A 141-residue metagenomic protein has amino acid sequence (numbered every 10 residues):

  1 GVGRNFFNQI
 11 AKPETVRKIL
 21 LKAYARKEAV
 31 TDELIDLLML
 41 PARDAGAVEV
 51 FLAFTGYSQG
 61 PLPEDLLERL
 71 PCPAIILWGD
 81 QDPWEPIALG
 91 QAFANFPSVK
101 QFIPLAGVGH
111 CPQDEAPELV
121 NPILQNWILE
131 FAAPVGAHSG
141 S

Functional and structural regions predicted by a protein language model:
N5-R69: Conserved alpha/beta-hydrolase catalytic His-Asp/Glu region
N8, R43, D82, G109-P112: Glycosyltransferase donor-binding loop in the core domain
I19, L38, F51, I76-G79 (+3 more regions): Generic structural signal for small/hydrophobic residues in well-ordered secondary structure, especially within
L62, P86-L89, E115-A116: Active-site helix-initiating loop/hinge in glycosyltransferases
R69-V108: Conserved loop-alpha-helix segment in the C-terminal half of the alpha/beta-hydrolase fold that carries the catalytic
S98-S141: Catalytic active-site module of serine/aspartate enzymes centered on a nucleophile-bearing elbow/loop
